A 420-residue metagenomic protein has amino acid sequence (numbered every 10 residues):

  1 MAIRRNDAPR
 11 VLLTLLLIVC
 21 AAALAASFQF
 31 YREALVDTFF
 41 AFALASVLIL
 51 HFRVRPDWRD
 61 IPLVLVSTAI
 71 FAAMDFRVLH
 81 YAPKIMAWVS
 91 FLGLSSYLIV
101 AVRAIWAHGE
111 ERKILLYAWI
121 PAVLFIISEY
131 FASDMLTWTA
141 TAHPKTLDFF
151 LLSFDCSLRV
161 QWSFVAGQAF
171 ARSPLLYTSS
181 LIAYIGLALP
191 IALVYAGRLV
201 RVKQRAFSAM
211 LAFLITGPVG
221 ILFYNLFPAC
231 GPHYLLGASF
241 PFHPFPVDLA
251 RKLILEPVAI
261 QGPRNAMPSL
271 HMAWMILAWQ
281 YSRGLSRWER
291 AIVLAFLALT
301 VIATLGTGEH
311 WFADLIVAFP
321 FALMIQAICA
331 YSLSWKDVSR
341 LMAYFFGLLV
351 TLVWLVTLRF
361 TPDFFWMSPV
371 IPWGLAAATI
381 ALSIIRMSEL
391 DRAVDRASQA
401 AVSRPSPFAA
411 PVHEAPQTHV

Functional and structural regions predicted by a protein language model:
R4-L16, H51-T68, K113-W119, R205-F213 (+3 more regions): Membrane-interfacial loop-to-transmembrane alpha-helix junctions, especially the N-terminal start
D57-G93, W119-I191, V394-S406, P411-H419: N-terminal transmembrane-helix/juxtamembrane module of multi-pass inner/ER membrane proteins
L116-V123, I191-A229, L235-L236, I292-L297: Interfacial segments of alpha-helical transmembrane regions
S133-F149, G217-F242: Transmembrane alpha-helix/helix-exit interface in multi-pass inner-membrane proteins
L176-P190, Q261-Y281, F312, I316: Membrane-interface loop-to-helix entry segments
V194-R198, M272-R290, P320-S332: Membrane-interfacial alpha-helical segments at the cytosolic side of multi-pass membrane proteins
L222-R290: Membrane-interfacial catalytic/cofactor-binding modules of polytopic membrane enzymes
A343-P407, P411: Transmembrane helical bundles and short interhelical boundary loops of multi-pass, membrane-embedded
